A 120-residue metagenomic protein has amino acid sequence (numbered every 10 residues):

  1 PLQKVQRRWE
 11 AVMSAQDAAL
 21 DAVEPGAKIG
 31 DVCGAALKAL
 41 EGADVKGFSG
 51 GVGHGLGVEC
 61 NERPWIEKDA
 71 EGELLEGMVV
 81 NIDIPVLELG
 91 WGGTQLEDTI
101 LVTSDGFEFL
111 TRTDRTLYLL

Functional and structural regions predicted by a protein language model:
P1-L120: Active-site neighborhoods and metal-handling regions in enzymes and metal-associated proteins
